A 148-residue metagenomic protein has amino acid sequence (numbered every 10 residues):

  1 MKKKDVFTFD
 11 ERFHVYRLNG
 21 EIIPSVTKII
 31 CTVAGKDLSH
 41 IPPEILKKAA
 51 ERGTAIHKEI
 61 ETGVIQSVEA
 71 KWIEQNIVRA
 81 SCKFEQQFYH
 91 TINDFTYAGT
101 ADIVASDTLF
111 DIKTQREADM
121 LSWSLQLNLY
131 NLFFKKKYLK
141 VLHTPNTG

Functional and structural regions predicted by a protein language model:
M1-A98: Metal-dependent nuclease catalytic cores that hydrolyze phosphodiester bonds in DNA/RNA, characterized by
Q86-G148: Mg2+/Mn2+-dependent nuclease catalytic core
